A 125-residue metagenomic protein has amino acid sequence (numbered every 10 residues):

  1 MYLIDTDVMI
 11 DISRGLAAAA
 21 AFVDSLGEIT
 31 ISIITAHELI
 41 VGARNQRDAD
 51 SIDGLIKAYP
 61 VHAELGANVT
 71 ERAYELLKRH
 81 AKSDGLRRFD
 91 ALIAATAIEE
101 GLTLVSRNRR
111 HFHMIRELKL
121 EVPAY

Functional and structural regions predicted by a protein language model:
M1-I34, V41-G54: Short, well-structured N-terminal submotif of metal-dependent ribonuclease cores
I4-D7, S32, L86-R87, N108 (+1 more regions): Histidine- and aromatic-rich ligand-binding microenvironments
D5-T6, L39, A73, A97 (+1 more regions): Generic structural signal for small/hydrophobic residues in well-ordered secondary structure, especially within
V8-M9, T35, V69, I93 (+1 more regions): Alpha-helix capping/helix-boundary segments
R14-L16, R107-R110: Short, polar loop motifs at secondary-structure junctions
A20-D24, R110-E117: Short loop/helix-cap segments at secondary-structure boundaries that form the rim of catalytic
V61-R107: Active-site neighborhoods of divalent-metal-dependent phosphate/nucleic-acid chemistry enzymes
K119-Y125: Short beta-strand->loop
